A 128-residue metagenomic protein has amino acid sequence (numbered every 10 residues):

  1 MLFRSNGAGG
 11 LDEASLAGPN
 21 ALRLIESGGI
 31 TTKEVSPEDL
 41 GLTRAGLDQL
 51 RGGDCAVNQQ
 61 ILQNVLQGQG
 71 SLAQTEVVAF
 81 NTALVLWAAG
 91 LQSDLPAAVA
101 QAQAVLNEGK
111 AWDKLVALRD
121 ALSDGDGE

Functional and structural regions predicted by a protein language model:
M1-E128: Glycine-rich anion-binding loops and their surrounding alpha/beta cores
